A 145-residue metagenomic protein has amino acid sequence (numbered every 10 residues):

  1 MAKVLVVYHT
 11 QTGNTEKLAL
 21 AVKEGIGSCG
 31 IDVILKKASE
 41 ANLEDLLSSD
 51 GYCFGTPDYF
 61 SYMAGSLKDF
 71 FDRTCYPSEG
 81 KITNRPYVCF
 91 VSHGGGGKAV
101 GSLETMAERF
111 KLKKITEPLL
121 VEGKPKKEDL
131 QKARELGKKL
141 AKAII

Functional and structural regions predicted by a protein language model:
A2-V4, N14-K17, A21-E44, S48-I145: FMN-binding flavodoxin-like domain, especially the glycine-rich phosphate-binding loop
H9-G13: Short polar catalytic/cofactor-binding loops
